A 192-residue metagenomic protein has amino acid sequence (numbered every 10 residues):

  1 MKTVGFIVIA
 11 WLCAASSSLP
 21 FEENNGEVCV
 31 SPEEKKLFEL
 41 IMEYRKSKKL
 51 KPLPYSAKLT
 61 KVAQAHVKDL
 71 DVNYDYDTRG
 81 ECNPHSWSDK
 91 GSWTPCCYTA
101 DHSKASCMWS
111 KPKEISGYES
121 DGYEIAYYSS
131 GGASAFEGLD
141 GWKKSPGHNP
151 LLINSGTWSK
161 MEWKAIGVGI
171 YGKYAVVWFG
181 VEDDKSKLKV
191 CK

Functional and structural regions predicted by a protein language model:
V4-C13: Sec-dependent N-terminal signal peptides
L12-P20: N-terminal signal peptide
L19-K192: Functional surface patches built around histidine and acidic residues
